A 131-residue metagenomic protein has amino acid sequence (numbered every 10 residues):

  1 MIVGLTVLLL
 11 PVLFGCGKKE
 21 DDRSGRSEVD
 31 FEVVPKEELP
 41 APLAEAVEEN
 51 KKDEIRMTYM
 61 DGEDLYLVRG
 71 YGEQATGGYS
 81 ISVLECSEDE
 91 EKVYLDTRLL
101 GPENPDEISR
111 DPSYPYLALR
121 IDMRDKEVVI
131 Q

Functional and structural regions predicted by a protein language model:
M1-V7: Sec-dependent N-terminal signal peptides
I2, V12-Q131: Exposed, flexible binding/inhibitory loops of compact, secreted disulfide-stabilized domains
